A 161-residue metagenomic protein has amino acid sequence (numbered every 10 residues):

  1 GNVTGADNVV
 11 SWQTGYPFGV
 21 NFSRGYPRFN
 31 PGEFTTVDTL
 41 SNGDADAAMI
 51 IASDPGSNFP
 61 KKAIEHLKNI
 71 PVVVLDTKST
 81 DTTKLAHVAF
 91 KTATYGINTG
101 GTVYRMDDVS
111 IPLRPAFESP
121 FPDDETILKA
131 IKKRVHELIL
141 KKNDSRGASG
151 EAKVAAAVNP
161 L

Functional and structural regions predicted by a protein language model:
G1-L161: Non-catalytic alpha/beta scaffold blocks inside enzyme catalytic domains
